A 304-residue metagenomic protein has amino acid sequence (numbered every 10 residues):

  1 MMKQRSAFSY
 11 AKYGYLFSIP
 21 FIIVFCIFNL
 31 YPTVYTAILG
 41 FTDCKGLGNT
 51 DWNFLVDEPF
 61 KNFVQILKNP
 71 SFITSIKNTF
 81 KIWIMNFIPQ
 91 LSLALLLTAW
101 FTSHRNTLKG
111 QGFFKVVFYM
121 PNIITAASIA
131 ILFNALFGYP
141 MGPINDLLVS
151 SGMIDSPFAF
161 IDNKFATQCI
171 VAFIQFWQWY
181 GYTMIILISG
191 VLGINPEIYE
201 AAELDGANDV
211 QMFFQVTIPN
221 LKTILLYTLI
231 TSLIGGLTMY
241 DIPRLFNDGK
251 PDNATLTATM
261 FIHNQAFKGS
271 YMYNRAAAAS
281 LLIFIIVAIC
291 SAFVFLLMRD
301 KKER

Functional and structural regions predicted by a protein language model:
R5-R304: A structural signal for multi-pass alpha-helical bundles of membrane permease subunits that mediate small-molecule
